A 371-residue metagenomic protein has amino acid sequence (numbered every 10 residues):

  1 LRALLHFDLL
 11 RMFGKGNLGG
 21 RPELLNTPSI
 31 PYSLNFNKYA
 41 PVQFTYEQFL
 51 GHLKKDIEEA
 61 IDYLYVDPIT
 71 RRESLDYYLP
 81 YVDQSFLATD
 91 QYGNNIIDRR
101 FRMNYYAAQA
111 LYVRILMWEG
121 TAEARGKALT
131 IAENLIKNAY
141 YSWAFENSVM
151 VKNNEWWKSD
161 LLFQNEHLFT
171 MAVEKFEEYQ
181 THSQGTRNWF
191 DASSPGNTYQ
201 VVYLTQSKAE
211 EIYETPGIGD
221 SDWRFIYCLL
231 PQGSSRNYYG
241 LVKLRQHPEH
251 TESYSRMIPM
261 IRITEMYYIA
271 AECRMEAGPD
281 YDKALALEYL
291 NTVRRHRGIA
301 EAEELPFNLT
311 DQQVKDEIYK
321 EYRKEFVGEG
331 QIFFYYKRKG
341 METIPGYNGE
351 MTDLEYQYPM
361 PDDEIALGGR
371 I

Functional and structural regions predicted by a protein language model:
L1-R187, P195, I212-I371: Acidic/polar-rich alpha-helix caps and helix-coil junctions
W189-A209: Short, cationic low-complexity segments
